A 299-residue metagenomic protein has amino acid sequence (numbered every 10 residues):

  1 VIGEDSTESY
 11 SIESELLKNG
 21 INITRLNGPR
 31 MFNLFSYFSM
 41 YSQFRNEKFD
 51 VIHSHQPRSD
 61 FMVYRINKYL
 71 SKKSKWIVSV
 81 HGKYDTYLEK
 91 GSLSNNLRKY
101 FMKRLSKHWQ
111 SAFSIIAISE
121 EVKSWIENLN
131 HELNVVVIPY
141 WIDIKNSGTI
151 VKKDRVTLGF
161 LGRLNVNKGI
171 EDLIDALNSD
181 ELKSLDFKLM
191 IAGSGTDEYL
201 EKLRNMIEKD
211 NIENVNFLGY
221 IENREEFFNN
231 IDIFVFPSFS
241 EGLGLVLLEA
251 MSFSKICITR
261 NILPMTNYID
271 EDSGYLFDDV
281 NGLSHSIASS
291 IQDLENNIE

Functional and structural regions predicted by a protein language model:
I2, I256-T259: Short hydrophobic beta-strand element within catalytic cores of glycosyltransferases and related nucleotide-activated
Y41, N96-S114: Membrane-proximal helix-turn-helix segments that form the acceptor-binding/catalytic region of lipid-linked
S54-D60, V80: Short His-centered aromatic/hydrophobic patch
E121, W141: Carbohydrate-associated surface elements
V156, F160-S179, E198-K202: A conserved mid-protein helix/loop that constitutes part of the nucleotide-sugar donor-binding site
K202-G219: Nucleotide-activated donor-binding/catalytic signature segment of Leloir-type glycosyltransferases, i.e., the conserved
Y220, F239: Aromatic "clamp/platform" in nucleotide-sugar-dependent glycosyltransferases that forms part of the donor/acceptor
E271-G282, S290-I298: Conserved acidic donor-binding segment of nucleotide-sugar-dependent glycosyltransferases
